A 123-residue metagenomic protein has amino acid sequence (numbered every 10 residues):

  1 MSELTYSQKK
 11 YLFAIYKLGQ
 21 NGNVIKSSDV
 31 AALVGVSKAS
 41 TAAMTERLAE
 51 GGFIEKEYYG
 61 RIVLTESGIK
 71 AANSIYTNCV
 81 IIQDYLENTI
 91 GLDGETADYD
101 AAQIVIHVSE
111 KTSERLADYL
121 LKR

Functional and structural regions predicted by a protein language model:
S2-V36: N-terminal helix-turn-helix DNA-binding core of bacterial DNA-binding proteins
T5, L64-T65, S109: Residue-level signal for threonine
F13, A43, Y99: DNA-binding alpha-helical recognition surfaces that contact promoter or target DNA
S27-Y58, E66: Canonical helix-turn-helix DNA-binding module
A31, Q83-E87, A101-A102: Amphipathic alpha-helical segments within well-ordered protein domains
G60-N78: Basic, amphipathic "hinge/linker" alpha-helix immediately C-terminal to the N-terminal HTH DNA-binding motif
A72-D93: Short, amphipathic alpha-helical interaction segments positioned at domain boundaries
Y99-R123: C-terminal regulatory/oligomerization modules of transcriptional regulators
